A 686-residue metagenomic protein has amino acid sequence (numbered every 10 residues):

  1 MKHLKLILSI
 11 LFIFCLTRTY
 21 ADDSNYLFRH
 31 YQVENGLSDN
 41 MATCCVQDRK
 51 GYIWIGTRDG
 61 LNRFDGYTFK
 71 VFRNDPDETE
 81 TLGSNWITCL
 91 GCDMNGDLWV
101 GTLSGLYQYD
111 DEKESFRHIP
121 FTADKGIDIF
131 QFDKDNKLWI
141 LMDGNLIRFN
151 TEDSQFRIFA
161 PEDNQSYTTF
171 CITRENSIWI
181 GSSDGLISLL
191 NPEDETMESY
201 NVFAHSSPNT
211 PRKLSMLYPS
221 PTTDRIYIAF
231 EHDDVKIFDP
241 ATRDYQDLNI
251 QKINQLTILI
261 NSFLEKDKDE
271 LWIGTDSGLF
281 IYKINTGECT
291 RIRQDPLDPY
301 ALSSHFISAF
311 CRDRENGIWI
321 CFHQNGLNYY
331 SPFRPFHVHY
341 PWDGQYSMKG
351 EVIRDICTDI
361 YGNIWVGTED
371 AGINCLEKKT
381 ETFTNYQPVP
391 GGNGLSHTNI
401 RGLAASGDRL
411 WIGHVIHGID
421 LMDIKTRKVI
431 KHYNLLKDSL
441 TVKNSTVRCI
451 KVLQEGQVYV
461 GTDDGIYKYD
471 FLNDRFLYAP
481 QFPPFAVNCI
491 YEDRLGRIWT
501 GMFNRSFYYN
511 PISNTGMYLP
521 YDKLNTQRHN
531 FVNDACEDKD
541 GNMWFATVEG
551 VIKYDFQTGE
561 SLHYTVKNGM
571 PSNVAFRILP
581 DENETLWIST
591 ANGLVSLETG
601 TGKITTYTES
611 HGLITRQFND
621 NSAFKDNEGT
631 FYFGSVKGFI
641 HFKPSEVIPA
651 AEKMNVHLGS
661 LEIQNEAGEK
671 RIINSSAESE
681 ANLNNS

Functional and structural regions predicted by a protein language model:
M1-L27, C45, Y52, W179 (+4 more regions): Bacterial Sec-dependent N-terminal signal peptides
T19-I53, N74-I87, A123-K125, D163-N164 (+14 more regions): Residue-level "micro-hotspots" composed of small/polar
Y26-V33, T68-N74, E114-T122, S154-E162 (+10 more regions): Trp- and S/T/G-rich repeat-edge/linker motifs of beta-rich repeat architectures
Q47-K50, C92-N95, F132-D135, I172-E175 (+10 more regions): Residue-level detector of Asp-centered blade-edge/turn motifs that repeat once per structural unit in beta-propeller
Y52-W54, D97-W99, K137-W139, S177-W179 (+10 more regions): Conserved beta-propeller blade signature
D59-L61, S104-Y107, D143-I147, S183-I187 (+10 more regions): Loop/turn residues immediately N-terminal
D65-T68, D110-E114, N150-S154, N191-E195 (+10 more regions): Short loop/turn segments that connect beta-strands within beta-propeller blades
I129, S154, E195, R225 (+10 more regions): Coil residues (strongly favoring Ser/Thr
